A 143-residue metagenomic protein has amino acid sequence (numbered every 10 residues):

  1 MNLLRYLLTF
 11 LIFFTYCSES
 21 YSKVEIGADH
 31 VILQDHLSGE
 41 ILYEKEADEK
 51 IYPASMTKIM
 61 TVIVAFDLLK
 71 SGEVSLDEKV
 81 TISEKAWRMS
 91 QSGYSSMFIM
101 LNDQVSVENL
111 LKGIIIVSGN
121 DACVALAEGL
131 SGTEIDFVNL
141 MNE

Functional and structural regions predicted by a protein language model:
N2-T9, Y16: Sec-dependent signal peptide recognition, specifically the positively charged N-region followed immediately by
T9-I12, I114: Generic alpha-helical structural signal
Y21-E143: Active-site-adjacent loops and short helices of periplasmic peptidoglycan-processing enzymes
